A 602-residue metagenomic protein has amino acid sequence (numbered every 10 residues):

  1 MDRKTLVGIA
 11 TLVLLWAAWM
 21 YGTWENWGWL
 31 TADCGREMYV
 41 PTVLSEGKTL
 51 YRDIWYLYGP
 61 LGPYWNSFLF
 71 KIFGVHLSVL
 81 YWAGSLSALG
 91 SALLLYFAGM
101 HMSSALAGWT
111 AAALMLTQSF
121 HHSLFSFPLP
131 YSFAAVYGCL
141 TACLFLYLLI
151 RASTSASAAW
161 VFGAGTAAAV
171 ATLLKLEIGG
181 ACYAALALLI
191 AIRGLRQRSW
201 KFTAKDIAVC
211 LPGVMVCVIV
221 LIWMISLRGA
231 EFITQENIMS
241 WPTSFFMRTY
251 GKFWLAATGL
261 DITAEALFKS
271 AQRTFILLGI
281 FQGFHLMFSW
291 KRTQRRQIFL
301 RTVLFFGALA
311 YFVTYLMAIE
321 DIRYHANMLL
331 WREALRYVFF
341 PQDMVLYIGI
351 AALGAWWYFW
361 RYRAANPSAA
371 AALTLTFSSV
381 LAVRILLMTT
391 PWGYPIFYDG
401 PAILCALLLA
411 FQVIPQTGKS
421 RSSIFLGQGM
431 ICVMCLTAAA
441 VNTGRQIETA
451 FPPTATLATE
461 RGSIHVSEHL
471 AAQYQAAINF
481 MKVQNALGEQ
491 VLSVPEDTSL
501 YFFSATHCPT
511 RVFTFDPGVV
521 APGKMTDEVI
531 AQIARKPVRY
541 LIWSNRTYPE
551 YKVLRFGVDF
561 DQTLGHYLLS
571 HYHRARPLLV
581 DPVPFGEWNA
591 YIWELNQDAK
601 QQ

Functional and structural regions predicted by a protein language model:
E25-V40, Y51-F68, V75-S78, H469 (+1 more regions): Extracytoplasmic catalytic/substrate-binding loops of multi-pass membrane glycan-assembly enzymes
L57, Q446-V520, T526-K552, V580-F585: Short periplasmic/luminal acceptor-recognition loop of GT-C membrane glycosyltransferases, typified by
L77, S91, A113-C139, L148 (+4 more regions): Aromatic- and kink-enriched transmembrane "portal" helix at the membrane-lumen/periplasm boundary that abuts
L95-F120, C139-L140, S153-F162: Transmembrane-helix signature of polytopic, membrane-embedded enzymes that assemble or transfer cell-envelope glycans
Y137, A142-G163, L195-R198, I276-L286 (+3 more regions): Membrane-interface transmembrane helices that cradle and orient dolichyl/undecaprenyl
L148-V170, W200-P212, R301-F305, S368-S378 (+1 more regions): Short hydrophobic alpha-helices at membrane interfaces in multi-pass membrane enzymes
A159-L176, C182-A187, P212-V216, L221 (+2 more regions): Membrane-interface alpha helices of multi-pass inner-membrane proteins
G180, A326-A352, T389-G429: Hydrophobic/aromatic-rich transmembrane helices and adjacent perimembrane loops
